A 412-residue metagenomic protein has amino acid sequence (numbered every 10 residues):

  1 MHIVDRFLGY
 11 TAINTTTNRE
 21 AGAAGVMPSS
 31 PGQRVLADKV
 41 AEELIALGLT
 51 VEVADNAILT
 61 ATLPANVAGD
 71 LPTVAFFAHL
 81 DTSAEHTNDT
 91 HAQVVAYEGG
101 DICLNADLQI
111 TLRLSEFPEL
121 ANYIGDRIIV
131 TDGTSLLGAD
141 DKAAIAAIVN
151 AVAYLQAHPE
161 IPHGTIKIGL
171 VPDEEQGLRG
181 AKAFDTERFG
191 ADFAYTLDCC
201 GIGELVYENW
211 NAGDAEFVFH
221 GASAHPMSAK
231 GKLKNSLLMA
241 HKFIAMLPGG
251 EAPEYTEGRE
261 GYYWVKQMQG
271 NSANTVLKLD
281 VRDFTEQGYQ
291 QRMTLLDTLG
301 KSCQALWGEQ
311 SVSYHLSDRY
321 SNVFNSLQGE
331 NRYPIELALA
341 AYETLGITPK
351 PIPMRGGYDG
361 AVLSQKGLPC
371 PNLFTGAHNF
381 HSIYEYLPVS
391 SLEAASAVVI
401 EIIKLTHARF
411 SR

Functional and structural regions predicted by a protein language model:
H2-S30, I129-V130, H381-S382: N-terminal capping segment at the start of a domain
G22-L71, A75-D81: A non-catalytic alpha/beta surface segment that caps or lines the substrate-entry region of metallo-dependent hydrolase
P31, T134-A146, K230-L238, Y386-E393: Short, conserved micro-motifs enriched in small and acidic residues
V40, A147-L155, F184, A240-F243 (+2 more regions): Buried hydrophobic packing segments
D70-T165, L170: Active-site metal-coordination/substrate-binding segment of hydrolases, especially metallo-dependent peptidases
A75-H79, G169-V171, A194-D198, V218 (+1 more regions): Short beta-strand segments
I102, L120, G125-A139, D173-D297 (+3 more regions): Midchain, well-structured core segments that form catalytic/ion-binding scaffolds
S236-R412: Metal-dependent amide/peptide-bond hydrolase catalytic core, centered on the "pita-bread" metallohydrolase fold
